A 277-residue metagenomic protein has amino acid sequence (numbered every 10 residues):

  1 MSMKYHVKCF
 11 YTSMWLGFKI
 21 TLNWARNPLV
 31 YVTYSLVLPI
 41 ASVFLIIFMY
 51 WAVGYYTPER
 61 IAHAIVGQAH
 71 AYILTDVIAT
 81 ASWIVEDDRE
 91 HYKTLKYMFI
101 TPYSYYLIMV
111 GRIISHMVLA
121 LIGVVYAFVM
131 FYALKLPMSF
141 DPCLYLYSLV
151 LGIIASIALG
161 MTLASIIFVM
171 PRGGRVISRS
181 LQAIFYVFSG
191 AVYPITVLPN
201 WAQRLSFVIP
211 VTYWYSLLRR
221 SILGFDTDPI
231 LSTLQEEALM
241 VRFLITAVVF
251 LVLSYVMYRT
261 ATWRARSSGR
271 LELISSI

Functional and structural regions predicted by a protein language model:
M1-I277: Hydrophobic transmembrane alpha-helices and immediately adjacent juxtamembrane helices of multi-pass inner-membrane
